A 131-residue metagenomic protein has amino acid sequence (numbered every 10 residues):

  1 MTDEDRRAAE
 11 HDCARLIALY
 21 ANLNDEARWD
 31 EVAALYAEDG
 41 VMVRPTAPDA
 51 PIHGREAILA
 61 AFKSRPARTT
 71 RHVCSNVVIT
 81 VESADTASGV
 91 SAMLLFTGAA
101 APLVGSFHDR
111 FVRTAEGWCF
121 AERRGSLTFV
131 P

Functional and structural regions predicted by a protein language model:
M1-E26, D30, A34, E38: Short, low-complexity N-terminal intrinsically disordered segments enriched in polar/charged residues
A9, C13, D25, P51 (+2 more regions): Aromatic-acidic/polar surface patches that form glycan- and anion
W29-M93: A solvent-exposed, acidic/Ser-Thr-rich amphipathic alpha-helical stretch
H72-C74, P102-F107: Short, surface-exposed coil-to-beta transition loops
S88, V104-P131: Short beta-strand edge/turn micro-motifs at domain boundaries
M93-L95, R124: A short beta-strand motif that forms part of the nucleic acid-binding face of small beta-barrel RNA-binding folds
L95-P102: Short, cysteine-centered beta-strand-loop-beta hairpins and adjacent loop/turn segments enriched in charged/polar
